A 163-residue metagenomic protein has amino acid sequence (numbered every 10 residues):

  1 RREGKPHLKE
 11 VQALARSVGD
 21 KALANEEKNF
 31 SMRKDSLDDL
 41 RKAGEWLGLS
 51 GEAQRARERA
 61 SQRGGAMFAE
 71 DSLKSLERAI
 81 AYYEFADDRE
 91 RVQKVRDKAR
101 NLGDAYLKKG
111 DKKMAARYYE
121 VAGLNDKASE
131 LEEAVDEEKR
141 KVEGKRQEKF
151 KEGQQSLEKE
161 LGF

Functional and structural regions predicted by a protein language model:
R1-L157, G162: Repeat-based scaffolding regions
